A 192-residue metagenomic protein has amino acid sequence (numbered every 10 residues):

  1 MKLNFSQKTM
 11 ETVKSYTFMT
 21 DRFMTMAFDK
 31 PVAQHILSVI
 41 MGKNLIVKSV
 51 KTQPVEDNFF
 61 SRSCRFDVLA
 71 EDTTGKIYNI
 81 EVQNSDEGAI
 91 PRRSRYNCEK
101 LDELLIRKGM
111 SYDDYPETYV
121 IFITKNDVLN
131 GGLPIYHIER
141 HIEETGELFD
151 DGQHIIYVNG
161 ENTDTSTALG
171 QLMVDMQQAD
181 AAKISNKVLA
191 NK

Functional and structural regions predicted by a protein language model:
M1-N191: Elongated, amphipathic alpha-helical interaction scaffolds
